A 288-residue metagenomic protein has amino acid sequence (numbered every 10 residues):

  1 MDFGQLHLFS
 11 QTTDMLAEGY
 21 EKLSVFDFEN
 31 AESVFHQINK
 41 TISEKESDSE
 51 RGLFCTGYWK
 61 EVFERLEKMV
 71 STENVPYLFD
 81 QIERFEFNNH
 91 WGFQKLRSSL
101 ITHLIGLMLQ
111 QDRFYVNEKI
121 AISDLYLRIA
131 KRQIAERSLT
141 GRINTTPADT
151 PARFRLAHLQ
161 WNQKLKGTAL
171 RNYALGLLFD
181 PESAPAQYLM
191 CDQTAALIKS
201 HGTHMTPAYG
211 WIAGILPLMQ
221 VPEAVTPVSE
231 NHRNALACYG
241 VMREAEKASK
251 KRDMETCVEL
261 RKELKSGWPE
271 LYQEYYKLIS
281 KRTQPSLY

Functional and structural regions predicted by a protein language model:
L8-L16, K45, N74-E86, Q111-A121 (+1 more regions): Generic helix N-cap/helix-start motif at coil->alpha-helix transitions
F28-E64, N144-F154: Short, charge-rich amphipathic alpha-helical segments embedded in non-transmembrane helical bundles/solenoids
A31, I38-N39, Q81, F85 (+6 more regions): Alpha-helical solenoid scaffolds that mediate protein-protein interactions, centered on TPR/SEL1-like repeats but also
V34-Q37, S138, N172: Alpha-helical solenoid repeat scaffolds, predominantly canonical TPR units
G92-H103, M108, D112-Y115, K119-E136 (+1 more regions): Eukaryotic alpha-helical solenoid repeat scaffolds
